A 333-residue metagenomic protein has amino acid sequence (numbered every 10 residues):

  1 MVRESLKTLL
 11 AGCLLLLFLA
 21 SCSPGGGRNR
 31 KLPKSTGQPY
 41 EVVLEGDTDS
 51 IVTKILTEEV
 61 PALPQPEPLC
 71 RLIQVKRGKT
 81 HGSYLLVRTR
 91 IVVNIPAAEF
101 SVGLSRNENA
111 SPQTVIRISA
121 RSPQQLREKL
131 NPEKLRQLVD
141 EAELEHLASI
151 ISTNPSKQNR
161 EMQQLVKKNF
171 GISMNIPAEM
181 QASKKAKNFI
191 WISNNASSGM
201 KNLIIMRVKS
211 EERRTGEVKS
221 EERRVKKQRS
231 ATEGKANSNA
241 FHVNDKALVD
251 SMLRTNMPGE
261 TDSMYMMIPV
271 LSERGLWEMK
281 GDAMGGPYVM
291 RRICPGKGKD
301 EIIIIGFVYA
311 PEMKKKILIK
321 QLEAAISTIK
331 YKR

Functional and structural regions predicted by a protein language model:
M1-L10: Bacterial N-terminal signal peptides that target proteins for export
L9-L17: Sec-dependent N-terminal signal peptides
L19-S21: C-terminal motif of bacterial Sec signal peptides marking the signal peptidase cleavage site
G25-Q113: Start-of-domain marker
G26-R30, V43-D47, P177-A247: Secretory pathway targeting signatures of secreted, lumenal, and periplasmic proteins
G78-Q125, E222-V225, S238-K299: Signature of long, low-cysteine stretches enriched in small and polar/charged residues
T114-Q124, N202-R207, D300-P311: Short, well-ordered beta-strand elements
L126-T153, M180, D300-R333: Surface-exposed amphipathic alpha-helical segments
